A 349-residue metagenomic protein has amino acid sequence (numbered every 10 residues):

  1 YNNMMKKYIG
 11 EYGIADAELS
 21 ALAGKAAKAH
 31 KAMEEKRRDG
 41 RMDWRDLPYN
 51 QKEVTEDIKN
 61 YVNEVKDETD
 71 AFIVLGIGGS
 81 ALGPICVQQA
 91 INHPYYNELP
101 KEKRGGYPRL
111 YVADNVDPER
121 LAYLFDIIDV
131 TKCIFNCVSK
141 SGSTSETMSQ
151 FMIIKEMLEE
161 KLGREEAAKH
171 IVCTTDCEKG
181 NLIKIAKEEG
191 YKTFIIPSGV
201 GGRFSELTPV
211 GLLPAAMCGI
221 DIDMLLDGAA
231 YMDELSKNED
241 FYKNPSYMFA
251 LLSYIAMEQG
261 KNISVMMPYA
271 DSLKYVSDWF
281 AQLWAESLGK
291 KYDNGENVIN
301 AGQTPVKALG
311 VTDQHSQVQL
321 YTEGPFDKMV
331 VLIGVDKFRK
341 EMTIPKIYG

Functional and structural regions predicted by a protein language model:
Y1-K66, K346-G349: Extended, charge-enriched "interface" segments that sit outside catalytic cores
K36-D46, K103-P108, V298-I299: Gly-rich Lys/Arg/Thr-decorated short loops/hinges at beta-loop-alpha junctions or inter-strand turns that position
R37-R38, I58-D70, L124-C133, L252-N262 (+1 more regions): Glycine-rich phosphate/diphosphate-binding loops that line cofactor/substrate pockets in enzymes
Y49-V54, Y111-N115, K307-A308: Short, flexible loop segments at the rims of nucleotide/cofactor-binding pockets, characterized by
V54-I58, L121, D313: Amphipathic coiled-coil/heptad-repeat helices and related helical stalk/stem segments that mediate oligomerization
N63-E239: Glycine-rich phosphate-binding loops that contact phosphosugars or nucleotide phosphates
P84-C86, S277, T343-P345: Short, glycine/acidic-enriched capping/hinge loops at junctions between secondary-structure elements
E160-V331, D336-M342: Active-site phosphate/pyrophosphate-binding segments
